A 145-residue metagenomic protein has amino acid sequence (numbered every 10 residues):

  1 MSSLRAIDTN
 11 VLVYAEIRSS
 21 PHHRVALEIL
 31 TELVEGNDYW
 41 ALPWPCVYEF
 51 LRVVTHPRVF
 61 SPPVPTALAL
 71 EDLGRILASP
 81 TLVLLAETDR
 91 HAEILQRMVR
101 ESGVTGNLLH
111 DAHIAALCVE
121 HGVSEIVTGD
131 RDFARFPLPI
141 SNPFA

Functional and structural regions predicted by a protein language model:
M1-L42, P57-L68: Short, well-structured N-terminal submotif of metal-dependent ribonuclease cores
S2-L4, A115-A145: Acidic, PIN/NYN-like endoribonuclease modules and their adjacent C-terminal/linker elements
D8-T9, P43, H110, G129: A secondary-structure boundary/capping signal
V11, C46, R90-H91, H113-I114 (+1 more regions): Alpha-helix capping/helix-boundary segments
G36-N37, S79-P80, F136: Structured helix-beta-strand junction loops
P63, T81-S124: Active-site neighborhoods of divalent-metal-dependent phosphate/nucleic-acid chemistry enzymes
P65-L77: Glycine/small-residue-rich phosphate/adenosyl-binding loop
